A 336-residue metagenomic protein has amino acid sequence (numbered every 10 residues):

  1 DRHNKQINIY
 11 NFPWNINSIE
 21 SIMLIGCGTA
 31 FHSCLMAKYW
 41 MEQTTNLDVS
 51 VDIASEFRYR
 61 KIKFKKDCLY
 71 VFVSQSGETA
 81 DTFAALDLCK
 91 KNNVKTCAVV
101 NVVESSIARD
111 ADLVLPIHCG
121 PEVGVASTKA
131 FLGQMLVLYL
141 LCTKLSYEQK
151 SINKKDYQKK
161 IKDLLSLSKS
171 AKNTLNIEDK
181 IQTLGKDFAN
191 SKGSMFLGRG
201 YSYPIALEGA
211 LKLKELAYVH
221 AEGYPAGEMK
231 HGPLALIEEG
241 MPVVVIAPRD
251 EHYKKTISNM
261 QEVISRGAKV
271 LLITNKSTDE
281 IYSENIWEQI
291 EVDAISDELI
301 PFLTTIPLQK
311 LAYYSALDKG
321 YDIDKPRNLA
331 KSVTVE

Functional and structural regions predicted by a protein language model:
D1-M23, L113-P242, A316-E336: Active-site phosphate/pyrophosphate-binding segments
W14-S166, R199, I246-E288, L311: Glycine-rich phosphate-binding loops that contact phosphosugars or nucleotide phosphates
S33-C34, S50-V51, A80-F83, T183-L184 (+8 more regions): Extended hydrophobic-aromatic, low-complexity segments
T174, I246, P301: Active-site-adjacent beta-strand anchor residues
L271, E284, I295-E336: Generic C-terminus detector
E291: Rossmann-fold cofactor-recognition segment
